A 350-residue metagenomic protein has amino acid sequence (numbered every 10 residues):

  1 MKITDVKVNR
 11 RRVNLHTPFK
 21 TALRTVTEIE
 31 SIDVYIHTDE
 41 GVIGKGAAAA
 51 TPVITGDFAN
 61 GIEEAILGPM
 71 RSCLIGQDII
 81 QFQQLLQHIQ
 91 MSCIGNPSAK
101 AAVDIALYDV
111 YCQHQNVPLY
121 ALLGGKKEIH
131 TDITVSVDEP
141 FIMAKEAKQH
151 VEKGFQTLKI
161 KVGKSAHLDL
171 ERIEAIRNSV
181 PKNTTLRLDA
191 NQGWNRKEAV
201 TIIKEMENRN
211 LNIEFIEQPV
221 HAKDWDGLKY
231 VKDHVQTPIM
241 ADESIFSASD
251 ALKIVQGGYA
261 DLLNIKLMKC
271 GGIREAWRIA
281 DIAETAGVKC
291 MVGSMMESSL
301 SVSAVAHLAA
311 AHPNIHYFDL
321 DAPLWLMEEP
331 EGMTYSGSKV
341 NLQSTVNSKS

Functional and structural regions predicted by a protein language model:
M1-K45, A49-V53, L326-M327: Structured beta-strand/loop patches that form or line metal/cofactor-binding pockets in enzymes
I3, V34, G41, M70 (+9 more regions): Conserved, mostly hydrophobic/aromatic
T4-L15, I29-S31, M295-S350: Flexible C-terminal active-site loop/helix
D5-K7, H37-H114: Metal- or metallocofactor-binding catalytic centers and their adjacent structured scaffolds across diverse enzyme
A48-G56, H130, T134-D138, S294: Glycine-rich phosphate/pyrophosphate-binding beta-alpha loops
Q113-S136: N-terminal small/glycine-rich loop or linker at the start of catalytic domains across soluble metabolic enzymes
E128-I142, A190-N191, N195-R196, M240: Active-site mouth loops of central-metabolism enzymes
I160, H167-S301, M327-S338: Catalytic core of soluble alpha/beta enzymes
